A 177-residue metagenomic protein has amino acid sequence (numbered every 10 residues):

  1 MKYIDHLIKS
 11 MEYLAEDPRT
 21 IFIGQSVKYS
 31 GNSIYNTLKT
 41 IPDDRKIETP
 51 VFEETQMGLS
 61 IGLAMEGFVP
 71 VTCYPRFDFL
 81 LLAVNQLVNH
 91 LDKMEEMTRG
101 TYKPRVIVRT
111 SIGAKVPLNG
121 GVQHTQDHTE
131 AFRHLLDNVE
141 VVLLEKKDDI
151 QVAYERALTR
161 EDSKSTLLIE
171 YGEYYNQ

Functional and structural regions predicted by a protein language model:
M1-N176: Thiamine diphosphate
